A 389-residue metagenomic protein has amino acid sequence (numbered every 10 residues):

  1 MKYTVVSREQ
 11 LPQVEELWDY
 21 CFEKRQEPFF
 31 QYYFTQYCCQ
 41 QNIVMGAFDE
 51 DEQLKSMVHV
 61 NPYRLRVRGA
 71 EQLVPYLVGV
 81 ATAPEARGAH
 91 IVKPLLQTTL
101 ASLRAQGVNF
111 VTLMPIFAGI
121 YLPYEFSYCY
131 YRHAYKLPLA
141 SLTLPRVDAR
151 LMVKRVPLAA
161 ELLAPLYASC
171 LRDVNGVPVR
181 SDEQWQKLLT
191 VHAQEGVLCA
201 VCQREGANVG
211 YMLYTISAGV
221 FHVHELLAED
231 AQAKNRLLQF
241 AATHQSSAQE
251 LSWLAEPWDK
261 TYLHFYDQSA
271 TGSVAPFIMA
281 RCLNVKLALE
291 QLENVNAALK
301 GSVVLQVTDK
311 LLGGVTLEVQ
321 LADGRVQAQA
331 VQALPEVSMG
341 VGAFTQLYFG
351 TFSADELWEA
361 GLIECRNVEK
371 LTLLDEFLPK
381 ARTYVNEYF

Functional and structural regions predicted by a protein language model:
M1-P62, G69-Y76, T143-E183, S217-F221 (+1 more regions): Short amphipathic alpha-helix that is part of the acyltransferase structural core
P12, R150-F389: Intrinsically disordered, low-complexity, positively biased terminal segments
G79-T82, R87-A101, A231-A242: Conserved acetyl-CoA-binding loop-helix of GNAT-fold acetyltransferases
A105-N109, P115-H133, W258-V274: Conserved active-site alpha-helix within GNAT-family acetyltransferase domains
Q106-M114, N175-V177, E250: Short secondary-structure capping/junction motifs at helix and strand boundaries
Y128-R146, L151: Flexible glycine-/small-residue-enriched beta->alpha junction loops that bind anionic phosphate/pyrophosphate groups
